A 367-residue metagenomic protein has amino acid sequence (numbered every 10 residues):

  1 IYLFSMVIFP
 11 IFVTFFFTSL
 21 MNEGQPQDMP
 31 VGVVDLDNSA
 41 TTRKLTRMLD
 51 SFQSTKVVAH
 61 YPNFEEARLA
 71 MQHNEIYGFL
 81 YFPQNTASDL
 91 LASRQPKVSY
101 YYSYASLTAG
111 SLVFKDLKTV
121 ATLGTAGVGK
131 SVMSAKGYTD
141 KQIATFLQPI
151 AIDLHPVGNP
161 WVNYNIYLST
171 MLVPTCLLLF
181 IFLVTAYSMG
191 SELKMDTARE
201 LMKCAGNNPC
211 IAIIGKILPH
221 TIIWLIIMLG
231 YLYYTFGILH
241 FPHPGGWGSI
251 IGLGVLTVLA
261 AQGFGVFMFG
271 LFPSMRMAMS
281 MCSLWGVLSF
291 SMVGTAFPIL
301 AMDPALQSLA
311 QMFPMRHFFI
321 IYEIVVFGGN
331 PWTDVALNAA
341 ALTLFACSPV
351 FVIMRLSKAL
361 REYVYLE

Functional and structural regions predicted by a protein language model:
I1-I166, A359, L366-E367: Extracytoplasmic/periplasmic domains immediately adjacent to an N-terminal transmembrane anchor in multi-pass membrane
M6, I214-G215, A278-M281: Hydrophobic core positions of alpha-helical segments in small-molecule transporters and transporter systems
F12-F15, H155-T235: Hydrophobic alpha-helical transmembrane segments of multi-pass membrane transport proteins
F17, N38, I222, G230-Y234 (+1 more regions): Membrane-spanning alpha-helical segments of multipass transporters and channels
A59, A105, A144, D153 (+9 more regions): Juxtamembrane loop-helix boundary motifs flanking transmembrane segments in multi-pass membrane proteins
L80, K115, L183-S191, M195 (+2 more regions): Short helix-terminus and kink motifs of transmembrane alpha helices, predominantly at the cytoplasmic interface
R94-L112, L154-P156, Y187, G265-G286: Cytoplasmic juxtamembrane interface segments
